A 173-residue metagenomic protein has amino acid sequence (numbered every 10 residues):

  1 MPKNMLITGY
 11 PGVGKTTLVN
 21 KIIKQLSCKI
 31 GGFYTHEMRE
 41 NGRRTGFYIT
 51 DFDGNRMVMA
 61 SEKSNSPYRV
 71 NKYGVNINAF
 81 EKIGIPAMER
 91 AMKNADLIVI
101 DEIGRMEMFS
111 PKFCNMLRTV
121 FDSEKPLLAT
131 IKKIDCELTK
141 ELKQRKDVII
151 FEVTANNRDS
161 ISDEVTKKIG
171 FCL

Functional and structural regions predicted by a protein language model:
P2, M88-M92, G104-L173: Replace "adjacent to P-loop NTPase cores in ATP/GTP-dependent enzymes" with "adjacent to NTP-binding cores
I7: Hydrophobic anchor at the beta1->P-loop junction of P-loop NTPases
P11: The conserved Walker
K15: Conserved lysine of the Walker
L18, I22: Hydrophobic positions on the alpha1 helix immediately C-terminal to the Walker A/P-loop
K24-V70: N-terminal phosphate/diphosphate-binding loop that engages ATP/GTP or pyrophosphate donors across diverse enzyme folds
N55-D96: Helix-adjacent hinge/juxtasegments
I100-D101: Hydrophobic residues in beta-strands of the RecA-like P-loop NTPase core, especially within AAA+ ATPase
